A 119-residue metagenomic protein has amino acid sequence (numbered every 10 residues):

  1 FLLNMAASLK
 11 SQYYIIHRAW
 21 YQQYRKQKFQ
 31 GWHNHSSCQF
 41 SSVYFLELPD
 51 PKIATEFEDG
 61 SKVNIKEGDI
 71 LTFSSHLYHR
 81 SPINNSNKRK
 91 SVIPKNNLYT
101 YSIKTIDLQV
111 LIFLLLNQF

Functional and structural regions predicted by a protein language model:
F1-Q12, F29: Non-heme Fe(II)/2-oxoglutarate
Q12-I83, K88-I93: Catalytic core of non-heme Fe(II) oxygenases with the double-stranded beta-helix
K95-L111, L115, F119: Double-stranded beta-helix
